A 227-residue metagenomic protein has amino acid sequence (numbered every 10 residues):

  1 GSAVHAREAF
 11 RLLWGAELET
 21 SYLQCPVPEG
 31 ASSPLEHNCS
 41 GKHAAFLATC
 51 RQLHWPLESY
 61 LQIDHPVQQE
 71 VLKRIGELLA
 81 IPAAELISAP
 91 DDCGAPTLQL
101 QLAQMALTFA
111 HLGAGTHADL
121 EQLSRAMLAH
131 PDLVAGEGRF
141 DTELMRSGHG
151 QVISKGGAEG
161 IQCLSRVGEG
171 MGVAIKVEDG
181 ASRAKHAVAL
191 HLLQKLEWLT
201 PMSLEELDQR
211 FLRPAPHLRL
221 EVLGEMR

Functional and structural regions predicted by a protein language model:
G1-E85, C93: Active-site-adjacent helix/loop patches that line small-molecule binding or acyl-intermediate pockets
R11-W14, R51-W55, G76, A80 (+4 more regions): Hydrophobic/aromatic-lined pockets within catalytic cores
S21-Q24, I87-D92, E121-A129: Beta-strand segments within the central parallel beta-sheet cores of soluble alpha/beta enzyme folds
S40, D64, Q68, L98-L102 (+3 more regions): Hydrophobic alpha-helical segments and helix-packing faces
A84-I87, T108: Glycine-rich ThDP/TPP pyrophosphate-binding loop and its adjacent helix/strand module within ThDP-dependent enzymes
C93-L98, F109: Internal active-site segments that recognize and position negatively charged phosphoryl groups and nucleotide moieties
G113-R227: Structured C-terminal helix/loop/strand segments within mature extracytoplasmic catalytic/sensor domains
